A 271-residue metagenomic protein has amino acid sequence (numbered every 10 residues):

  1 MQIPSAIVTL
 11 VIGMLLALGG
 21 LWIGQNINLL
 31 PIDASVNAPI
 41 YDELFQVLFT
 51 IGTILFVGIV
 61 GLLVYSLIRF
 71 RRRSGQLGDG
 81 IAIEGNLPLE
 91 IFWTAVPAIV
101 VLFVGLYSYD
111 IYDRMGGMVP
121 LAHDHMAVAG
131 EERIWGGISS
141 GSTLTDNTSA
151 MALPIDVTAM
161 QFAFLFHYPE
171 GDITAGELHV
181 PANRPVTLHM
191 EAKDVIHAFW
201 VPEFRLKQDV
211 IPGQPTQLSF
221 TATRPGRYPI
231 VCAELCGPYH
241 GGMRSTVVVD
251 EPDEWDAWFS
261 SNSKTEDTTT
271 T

Functional and structural regions predicted by a protein language model:
M1-S5, I83-E84: Short, Lys/Arg-rich N-terminal segment immediately upstream of the first membrane anchor
S5-N26, F56-G61: Alpha-helical transmembrane segments of integral membrane proteins, especially early/N-terminal helices
I7-V11, F45, T50, I91: Hydrophobic alpha-helical transmembrane segments
G20-Q46, L67-T271: Non-transmembrane, membrane-proximal soluble domains of secreted or membrane proteins
D42-G58: Alpha-helical transmembrane segments
I54-L62, V96-F103: Residue-level signal for the membrane-embedded core of alpha-helical transmembrane segments, especially mid-helix
